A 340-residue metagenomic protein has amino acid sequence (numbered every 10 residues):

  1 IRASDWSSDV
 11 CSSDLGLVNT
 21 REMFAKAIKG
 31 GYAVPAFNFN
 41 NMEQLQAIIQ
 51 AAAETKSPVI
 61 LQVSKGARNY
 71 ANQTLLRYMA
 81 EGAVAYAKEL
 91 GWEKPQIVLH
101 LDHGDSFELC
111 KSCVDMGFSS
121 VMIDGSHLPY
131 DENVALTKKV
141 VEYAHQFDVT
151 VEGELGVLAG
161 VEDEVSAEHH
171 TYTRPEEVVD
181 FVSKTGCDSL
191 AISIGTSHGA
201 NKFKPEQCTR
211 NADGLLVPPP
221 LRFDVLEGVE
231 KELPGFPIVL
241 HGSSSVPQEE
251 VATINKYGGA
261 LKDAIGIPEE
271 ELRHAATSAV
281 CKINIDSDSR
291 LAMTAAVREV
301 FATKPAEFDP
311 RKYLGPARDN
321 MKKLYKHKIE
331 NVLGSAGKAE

Functional and structural regions predicted by a protein language model:
I1-C11: Single conserved hydrophobic/aromatic residue that forms the stacking wall/gate of nucleotide- or nucleobase-binding
T20-K29, M42-A67, Q73-K94, H103-P237 (+5 more regions): Alpha/beta enzyme core
G30-F39, E340: Terminal accessory/targeting
V34-N38, L99-H100, M122, I238-L240 (+2 more regions): Short catalytic-loop micro-motif centered on adjacent basic/acidic residues
L61, R68-N72, L272, C281-E299 (+2 more regions): Shared catalytic-loop signature of beta/alpha-barrel
G242-S245, I265, I285-S289: Short acidic/histidine-rich active-site segments
A296-E340: Extended, intrinsically disordered, low-complexity segments
